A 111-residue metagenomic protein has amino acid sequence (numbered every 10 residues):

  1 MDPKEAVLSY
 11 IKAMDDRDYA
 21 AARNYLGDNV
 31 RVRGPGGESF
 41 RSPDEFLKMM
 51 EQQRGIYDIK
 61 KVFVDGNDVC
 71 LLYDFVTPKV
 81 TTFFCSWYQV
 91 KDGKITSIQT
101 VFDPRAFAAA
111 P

Functional and structural regions predicted by a protein language model:
M1-P111: C-terminal and inter-domain tail/linker signature
